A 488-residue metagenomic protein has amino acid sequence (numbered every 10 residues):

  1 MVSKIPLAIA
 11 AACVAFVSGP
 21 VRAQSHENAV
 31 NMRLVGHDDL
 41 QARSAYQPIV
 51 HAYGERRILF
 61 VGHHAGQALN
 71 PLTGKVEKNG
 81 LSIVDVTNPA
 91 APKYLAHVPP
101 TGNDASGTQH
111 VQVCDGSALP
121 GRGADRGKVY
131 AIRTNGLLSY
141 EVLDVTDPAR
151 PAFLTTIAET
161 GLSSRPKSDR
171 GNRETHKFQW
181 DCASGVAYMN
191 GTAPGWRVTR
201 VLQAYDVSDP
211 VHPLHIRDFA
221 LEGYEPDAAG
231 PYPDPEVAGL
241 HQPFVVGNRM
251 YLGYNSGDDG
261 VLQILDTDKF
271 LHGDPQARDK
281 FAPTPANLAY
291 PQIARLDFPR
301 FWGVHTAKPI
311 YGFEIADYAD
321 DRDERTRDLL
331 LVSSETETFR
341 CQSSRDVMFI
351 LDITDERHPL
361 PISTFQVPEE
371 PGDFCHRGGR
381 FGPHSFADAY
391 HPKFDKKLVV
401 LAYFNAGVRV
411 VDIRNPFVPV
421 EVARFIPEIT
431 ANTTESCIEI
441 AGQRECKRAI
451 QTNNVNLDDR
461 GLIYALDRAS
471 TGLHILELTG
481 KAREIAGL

Functional and structural regions predicted by a protein language model:
M1-I9: Bacterial N-terminal signal peptides that target proteins for export
A8-G19: Hydrophobic h-region of N-terminal signal peptides that target proteins for export in Gram-negative bacteria
V21-L488: Feature marking well-ordered beta-strand scaffolds used for ligand recognition
